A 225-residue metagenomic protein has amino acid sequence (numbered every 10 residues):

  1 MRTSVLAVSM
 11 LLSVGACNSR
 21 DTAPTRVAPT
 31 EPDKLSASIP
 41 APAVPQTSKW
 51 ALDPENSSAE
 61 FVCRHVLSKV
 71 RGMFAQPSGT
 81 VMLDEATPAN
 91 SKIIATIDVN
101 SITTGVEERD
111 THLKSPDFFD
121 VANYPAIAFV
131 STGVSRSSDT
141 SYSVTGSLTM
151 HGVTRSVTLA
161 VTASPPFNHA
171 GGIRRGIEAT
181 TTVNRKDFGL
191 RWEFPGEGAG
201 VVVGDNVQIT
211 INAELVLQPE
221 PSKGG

Functional and structural regions predicted by a protein language model:
M1-L6: Bacterial N-terminal signal peptides that target proteins for export
A7-G15: Bacterial N-terminal signal peptides
C17-G225: Low-complexity, acidic/polar, glycine-enriched regions of mature
